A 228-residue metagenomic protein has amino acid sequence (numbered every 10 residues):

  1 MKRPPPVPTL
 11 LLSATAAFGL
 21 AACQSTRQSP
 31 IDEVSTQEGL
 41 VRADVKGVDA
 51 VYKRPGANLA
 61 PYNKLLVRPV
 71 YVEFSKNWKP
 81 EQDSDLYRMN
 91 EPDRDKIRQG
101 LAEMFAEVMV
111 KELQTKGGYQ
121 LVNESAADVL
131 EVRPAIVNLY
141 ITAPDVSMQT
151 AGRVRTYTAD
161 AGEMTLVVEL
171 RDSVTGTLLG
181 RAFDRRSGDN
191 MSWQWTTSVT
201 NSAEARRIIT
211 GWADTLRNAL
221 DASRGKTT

Functional and structural regions predicted by a protein language model:
K2-L11: Bacterial N-terminal signal peptides that target proteins for export
G19-A22: C-terminal motif of bacterial Sec signal peptides marking the signal peptidase cleavage site
Q24-E103, D221-T228: A structural "domain/chain start" motif
Q24-K53, A161-T165, V174-R181, R185-T228: C-terminal/domain-edge helix-coil "capping" segments
V51, K64-E73, V129-I136, V167-E169 (+1 more regions): Soluble periplasmic/extracytoplasmic beta-strand elements of cell-envelope proteins
N90-L101, Y119-L121, W195-S202: Second-shell loop/turn segments in exported
R98, A102, A106-V110, I136 (+2 more regions): Extracytoplasmic/secreted envelope proteins and their assembly/folding machinery, especially bacterial periplasmic
K111, T115-T177, D189, Q194-W195: Surface-exposed short loop/turn segments
